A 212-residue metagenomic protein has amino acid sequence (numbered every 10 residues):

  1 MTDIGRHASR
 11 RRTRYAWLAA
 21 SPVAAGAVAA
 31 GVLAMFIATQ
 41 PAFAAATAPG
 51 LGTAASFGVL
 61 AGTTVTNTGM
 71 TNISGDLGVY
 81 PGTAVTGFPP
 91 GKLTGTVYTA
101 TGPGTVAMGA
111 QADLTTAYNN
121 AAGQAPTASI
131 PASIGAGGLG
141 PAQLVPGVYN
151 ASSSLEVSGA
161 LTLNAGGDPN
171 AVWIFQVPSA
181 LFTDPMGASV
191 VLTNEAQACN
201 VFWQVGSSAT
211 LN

Functional and structural regions predicted by a protein language model:
T2-F43: Secretory targeting and sorting signals
T2-I4, I37-N212: Solvent-exposed adhesion/ligand-recognition segments of exported proteins
